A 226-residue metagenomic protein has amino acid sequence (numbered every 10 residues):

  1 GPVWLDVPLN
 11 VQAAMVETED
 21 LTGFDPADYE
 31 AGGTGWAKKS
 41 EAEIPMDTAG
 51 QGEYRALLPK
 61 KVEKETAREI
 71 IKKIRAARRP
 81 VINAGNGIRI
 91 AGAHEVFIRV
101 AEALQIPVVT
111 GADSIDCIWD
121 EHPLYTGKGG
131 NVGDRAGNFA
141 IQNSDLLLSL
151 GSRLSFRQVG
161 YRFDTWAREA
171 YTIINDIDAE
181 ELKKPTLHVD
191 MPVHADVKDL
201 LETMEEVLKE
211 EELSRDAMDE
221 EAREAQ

Functional and structural regions predicted by a protein language model:
G1-P2, D6-A37: Internal gly/pro-rich beta-alpha loop/helix module that stabilizes soluble enzyme cofactors or their anionic handles
W4-P8, N83, S149-G151, D176: Short beta-strand segments
D6, I106-D113, I173-D176: Short internal beta-strands
V7-A13, N86-I88, A179: Glycine-rich beta-alpha junction loops
A14-D20, G92-V96, W119-L124, Q158-R162 (+2 more regions): Short acidic, glycine/serine/threonine-rich loops at helix termini
L21, E30-L58, E65-R68, K72 (+2 more regions): Phosphate/pyrophosphate-binding active-site segments
K38-G52, A56, V62-E63, E69-L147: Anionic-ligand anchoring segments at beta-strand to alpha-helix junctions in alpha/beta enzyme folds, i.e., glycine
G129-H188: Phosphate/diphosphate-binding loops
